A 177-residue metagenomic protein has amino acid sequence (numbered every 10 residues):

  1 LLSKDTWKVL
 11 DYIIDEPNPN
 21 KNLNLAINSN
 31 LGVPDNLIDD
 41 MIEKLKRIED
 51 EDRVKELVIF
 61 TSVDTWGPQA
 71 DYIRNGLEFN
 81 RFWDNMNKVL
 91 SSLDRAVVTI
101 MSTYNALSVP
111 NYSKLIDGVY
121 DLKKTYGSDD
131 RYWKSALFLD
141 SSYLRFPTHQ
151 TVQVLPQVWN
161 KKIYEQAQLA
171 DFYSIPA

Functional and structural regions predicted by a protein language model:
L1-T6, E16-E43, I48-W83, A96-A106 (+1 more regions): Core AdoMet radical
D5, V9, F82-N85, V89 (+1 more regions): Alpha-helical packing segments of well-folded alpha/beta enzyme cores
I13, L45, M86-V89, L93 (+1 more regions): Hydrophobic positions in alpha-helices of CheY-like receiver
E49, R74, Y120-K123, A167 (+1 more regions): Generic secondary-structure transition motif, activating predominantly at the C-termini of alpha-helices
F79, P110, W159: Glycine-rich, aromatic-lined ligand/substrate-binding cores of catalytic and carbohydrate-binding domains
A106-K123: Catalytic cores of alpha/beta
K124-A177: C-terminal accessory regions of radical SAM enzymes
